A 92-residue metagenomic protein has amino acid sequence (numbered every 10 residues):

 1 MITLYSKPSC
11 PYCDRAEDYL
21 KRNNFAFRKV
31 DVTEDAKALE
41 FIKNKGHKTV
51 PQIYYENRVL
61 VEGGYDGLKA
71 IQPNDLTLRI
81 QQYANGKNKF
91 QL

Functional and structural regions predicted by a protein language model:
M1-I2, K7, N85-L92: Proteins that catalyze or organize thiol-disulfide redox chemistry and the adjacent proteostasis machinery handling
M1-R28: Local sequence-structure signature of Cys/Sec-based thiol-disulfide redox active-site neighborhoods
R15-Y19, N44-K45, L68-K69: Non-catalytic interaction surface on structured domains
K37-F41: Short acidic active-site motifs
K45-Y54: Structural micro-motif
Y55-K89: Non-catalytic, surface beta->alpha helical segment in thiol-disulfide oxidoreductase systems
